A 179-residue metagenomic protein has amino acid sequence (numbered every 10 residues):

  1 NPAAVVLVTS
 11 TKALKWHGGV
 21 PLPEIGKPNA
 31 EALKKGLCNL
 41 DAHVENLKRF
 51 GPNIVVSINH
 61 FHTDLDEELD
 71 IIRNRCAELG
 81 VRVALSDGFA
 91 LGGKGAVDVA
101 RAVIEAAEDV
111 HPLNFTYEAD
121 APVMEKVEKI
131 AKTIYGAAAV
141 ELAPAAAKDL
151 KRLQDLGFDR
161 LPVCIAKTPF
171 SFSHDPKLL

Functional and structural regions predicted by a protein language model:
N1-A13: Inter-motif core of Ras-like GTPase G domains
P2, G51-N53: A general structural motif
V6-T9, V55, C164: Structural motif
K15-K35: A solvent-exposed, charged loop/short amphipathic helix patch at secondary-structure junctions
G26-E31, I54-H60: Short, mixed-charge, low-aromatic patches
L33-V44: Glycine-rich S-adenosyl-L-methionine
H43, K48-G51, I58, T63-L65 (+1 more regions): Hard-cation-handling environments
